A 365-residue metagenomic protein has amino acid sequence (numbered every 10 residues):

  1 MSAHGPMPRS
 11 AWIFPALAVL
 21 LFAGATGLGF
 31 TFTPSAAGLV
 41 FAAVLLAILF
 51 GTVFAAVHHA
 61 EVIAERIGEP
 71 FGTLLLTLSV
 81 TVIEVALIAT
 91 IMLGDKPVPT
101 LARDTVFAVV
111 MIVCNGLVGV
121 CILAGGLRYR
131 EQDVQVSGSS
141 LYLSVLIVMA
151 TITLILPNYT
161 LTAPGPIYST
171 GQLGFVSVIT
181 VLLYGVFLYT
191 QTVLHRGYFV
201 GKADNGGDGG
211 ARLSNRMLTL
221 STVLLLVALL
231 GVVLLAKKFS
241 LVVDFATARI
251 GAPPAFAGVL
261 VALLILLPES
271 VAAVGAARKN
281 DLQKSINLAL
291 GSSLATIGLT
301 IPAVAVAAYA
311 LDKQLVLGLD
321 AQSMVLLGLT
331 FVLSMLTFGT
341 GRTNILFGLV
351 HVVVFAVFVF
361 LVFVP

Functional and structural regions predicted by a protein language model:
M1-P365: Hydrophobic alpha-helical segments, chiefly the membrane-spanning helices and signal/signal-anchor peptides
